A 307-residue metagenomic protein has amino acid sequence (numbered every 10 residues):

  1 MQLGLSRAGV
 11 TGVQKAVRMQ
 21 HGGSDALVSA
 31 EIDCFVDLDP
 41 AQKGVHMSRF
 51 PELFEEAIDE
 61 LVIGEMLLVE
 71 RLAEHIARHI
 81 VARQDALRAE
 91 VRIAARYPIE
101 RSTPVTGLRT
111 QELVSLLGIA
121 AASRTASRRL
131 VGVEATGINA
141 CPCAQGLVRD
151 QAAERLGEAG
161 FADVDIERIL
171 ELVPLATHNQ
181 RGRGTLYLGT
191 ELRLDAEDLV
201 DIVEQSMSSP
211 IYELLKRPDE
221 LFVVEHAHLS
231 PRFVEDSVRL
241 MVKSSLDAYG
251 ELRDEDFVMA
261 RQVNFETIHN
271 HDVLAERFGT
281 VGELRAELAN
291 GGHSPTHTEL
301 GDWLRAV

Functional and structural regions predicted by a protein language model:
M1-V307: N-terminal intrinsically disordered, cationic/polar leader segments that include organellar targeting peptides
